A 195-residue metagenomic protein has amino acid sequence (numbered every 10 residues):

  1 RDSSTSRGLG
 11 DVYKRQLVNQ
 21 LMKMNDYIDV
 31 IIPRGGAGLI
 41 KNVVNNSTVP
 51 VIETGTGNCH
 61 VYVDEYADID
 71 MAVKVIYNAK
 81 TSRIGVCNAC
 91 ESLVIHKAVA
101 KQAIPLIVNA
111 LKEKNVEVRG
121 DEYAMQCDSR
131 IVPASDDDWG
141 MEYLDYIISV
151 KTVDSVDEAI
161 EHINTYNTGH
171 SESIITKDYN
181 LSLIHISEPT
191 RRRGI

Functional and structural regions predicted by a protein language model:
D2-Y13, I184-I195: Single conserved hydrophobic/aromatic residue that forms the stacking wall/gate of nucleotide- or nucleobase-binding
R7, D11, I32-G35, V51-T54 (+4 more regions): General beta-strand structural signal in soluble alpha/beta enzymes
D11-N25: A structured beta-alpha segment of the ubiquitous adenosine-cofactor-binding alpha/beta core
L17-Q20, L39, S155, L181: Short acidic active-site motifs
I32-V43, S155-V156, G169: Glycine-rich phosphate-binding loop
I40-D145: ALDH superfamily catalytic-core signature
S135-S187, R191-R193: Conserved C-terminal structural/oligomerization subdomain of aldehyde/semialdehyde dehydrogenase
